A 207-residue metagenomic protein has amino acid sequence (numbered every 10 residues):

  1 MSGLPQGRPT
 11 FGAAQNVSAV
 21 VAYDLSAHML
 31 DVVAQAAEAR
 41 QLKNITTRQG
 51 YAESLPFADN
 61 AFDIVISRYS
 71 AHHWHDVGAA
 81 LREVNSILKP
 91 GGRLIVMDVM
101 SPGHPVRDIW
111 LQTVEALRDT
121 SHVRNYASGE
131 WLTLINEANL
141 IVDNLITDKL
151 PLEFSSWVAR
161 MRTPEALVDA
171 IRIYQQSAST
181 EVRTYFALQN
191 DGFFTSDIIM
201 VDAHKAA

Functional and structural regions predicted by a protein language model:
M1: Class I SAM-dependent methyltransferase core
P5-S54: Class I SAM-dependent methyltransferase SAM/SAH-binding core
E53-I64: A short acidic, Gly/Pro-enriched loop at the edge of an enzyme's catalytic core that lines a small-molecule cofactor
D63-D76: A short SAM/SAH-binding and catalytic strip from SAM-dependent methyltransferases
G78-R93: A short glycine-rich, Lys/Arg-flanked "PGG" loop and its adjoining helix->strand segment in the class I
R93-L117: Conserved class I S-adenosyl-L-methionine
R124-N139: Short alpha-helix
A138-A207: Conserved Class I S-adenosyl-L-methionine
